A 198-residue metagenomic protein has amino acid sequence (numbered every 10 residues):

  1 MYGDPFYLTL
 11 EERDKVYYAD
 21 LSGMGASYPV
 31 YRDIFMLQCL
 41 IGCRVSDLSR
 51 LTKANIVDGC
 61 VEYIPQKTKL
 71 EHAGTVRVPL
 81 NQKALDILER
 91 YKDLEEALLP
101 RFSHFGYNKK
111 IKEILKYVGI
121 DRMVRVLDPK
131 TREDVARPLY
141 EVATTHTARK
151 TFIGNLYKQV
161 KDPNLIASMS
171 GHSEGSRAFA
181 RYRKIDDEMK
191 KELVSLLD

Functional and structural regions predicted by a protein language model:
M1-V45, S49, F105-G106: Basic, Lys/Arg- and aromatic-enriched nucleic-acid-binding interface segment
Y2-G3, K69-R132: C-terminal catalytic core of Y-nucleophile DNA break-rejoin enzymes
F6-Y7, V78, H146, H172 (+1 more regions): Helix-turn-helix-type domain boundary/helix-start signal
E12, I41, R50-E89: Conserved tyrosine-mediated DNA breakage-rejoining catalytic core shared by Y-recombinases
V16, V76-D86, A180-D198: DNA/chromatin major-groove-contacting recognition/catalytic segments
S22-G25, D93-A97, K112-S168, H172: Short, basic (Lys/Arg/His-rich) helix/loop patches that form interaction surfaces in the mid-to-C-terminal regions
R50-I56, Y157-Q159, A167-E174, R181-I185: A short, basic/aromatic helix-end/turn motif that makes direct DNA contacts
K67-K69, H104-Y107, S170-S195: Catalytic-site neighborhood detector that most strongly recognizes the C-terminal catalytic loop/helix of tyrosine
